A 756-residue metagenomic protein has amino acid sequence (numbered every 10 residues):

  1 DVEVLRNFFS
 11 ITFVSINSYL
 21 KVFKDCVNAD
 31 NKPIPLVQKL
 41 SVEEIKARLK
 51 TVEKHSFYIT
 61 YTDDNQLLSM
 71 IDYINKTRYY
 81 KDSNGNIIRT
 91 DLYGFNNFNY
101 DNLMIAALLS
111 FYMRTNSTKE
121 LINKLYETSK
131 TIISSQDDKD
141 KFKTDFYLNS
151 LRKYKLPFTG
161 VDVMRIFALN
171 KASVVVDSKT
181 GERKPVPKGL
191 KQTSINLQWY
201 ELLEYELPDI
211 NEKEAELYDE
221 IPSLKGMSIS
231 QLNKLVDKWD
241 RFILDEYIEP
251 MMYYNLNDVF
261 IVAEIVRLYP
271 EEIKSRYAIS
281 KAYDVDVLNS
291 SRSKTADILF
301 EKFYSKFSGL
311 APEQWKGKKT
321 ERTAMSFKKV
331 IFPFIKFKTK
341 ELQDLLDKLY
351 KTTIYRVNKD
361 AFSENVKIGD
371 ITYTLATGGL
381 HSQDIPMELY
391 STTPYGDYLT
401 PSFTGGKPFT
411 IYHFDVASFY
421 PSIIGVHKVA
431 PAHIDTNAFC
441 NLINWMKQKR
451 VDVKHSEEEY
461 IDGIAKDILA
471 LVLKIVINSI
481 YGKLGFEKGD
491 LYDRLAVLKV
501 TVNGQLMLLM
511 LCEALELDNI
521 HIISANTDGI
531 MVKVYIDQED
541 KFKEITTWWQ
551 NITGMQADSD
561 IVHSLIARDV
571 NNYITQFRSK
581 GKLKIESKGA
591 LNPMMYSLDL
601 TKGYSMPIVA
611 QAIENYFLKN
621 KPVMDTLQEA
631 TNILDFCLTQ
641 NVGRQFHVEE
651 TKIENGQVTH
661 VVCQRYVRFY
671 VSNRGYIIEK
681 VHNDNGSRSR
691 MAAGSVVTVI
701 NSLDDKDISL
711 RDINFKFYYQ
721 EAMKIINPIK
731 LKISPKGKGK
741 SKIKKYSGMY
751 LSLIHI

Functional and structural regions predicted by a protein language model:
D1-I16, S418-Y420: Gly/Thr-rich phosphate-binding beta-strand-loop-beta motif of the actin/hexokinase/Hsp70
D1-V4, D162, Y412-F414: Two-metal-ion RNase H-like nuclease active-site motif
F8-I11, N102-L109, S422-G425, K533-Q538 (+2 more regions): A short acidic (Asp/Glu
C26-G189: Conserved DEDDh/DEDDy metal-dependent 3′-5′ exonuclease domain
L36, V176-K188, I195-S418, L506 (+6 more regions): Conserved "right-hand" nucleotidyltransferase catalytic core of DNA-directed polymerases
Y93-F95, N102-L103, E120, K124-D137 (+1 more regions): Catalytic nucleotidyl-transfer cores of nucleotide-processing enzymes
N358, T377-G379, D384-I385, E539-L753: C-terminal, non-catalytic extensions of nucleic-acid polymerases
G485-L498, V502: Gly-rich Lys/Arg/Thr-decorated short loops/hinges at beta-loop-alpha junctions or inter-strand turns that position
